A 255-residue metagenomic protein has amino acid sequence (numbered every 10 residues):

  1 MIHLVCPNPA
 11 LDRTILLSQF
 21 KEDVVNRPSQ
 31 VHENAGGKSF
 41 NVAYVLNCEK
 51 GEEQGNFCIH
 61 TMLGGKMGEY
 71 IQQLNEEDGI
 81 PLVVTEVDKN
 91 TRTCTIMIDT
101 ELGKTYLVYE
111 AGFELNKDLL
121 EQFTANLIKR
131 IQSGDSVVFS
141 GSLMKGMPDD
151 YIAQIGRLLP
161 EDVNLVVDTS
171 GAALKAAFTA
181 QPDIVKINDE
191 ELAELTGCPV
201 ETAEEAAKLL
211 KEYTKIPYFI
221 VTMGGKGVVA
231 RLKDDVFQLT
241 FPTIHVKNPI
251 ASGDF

Functional and structural regions predicted by a protein language model:
M1-D23, H32: Positively charged, low-complexity intrinsically disordered leader regions
I2, F57-I59, L165, F219: Hydrophobic/aromatic residues located in beta-strands of well-ordered beta-sheets within soluble catalytic
L17, I98, V229-K233, L239: Short beta-strand-to-turn element immediately C-terminal to the catalytic PLP-Schiff-base lysine in fold type I
R27-T91: Substrate-binding N-lobe of the ribokinase-like
H32-S39, M223, P242-F255: Short glycine/threonine-rich catalytic loop with a Thr-x-Gly-x-Asp
M97-S133: Conserved phosphate-binding/catalytic loop of the ribokinase/pfkB sugar-kinase fold
S133-G146: Short acidic, glycine-rich surface-loop motifs adjacent to enzyme active sites
D150-V236: Conserved phosphate/ATP/ADP-binding segment of small-molecule kinases
